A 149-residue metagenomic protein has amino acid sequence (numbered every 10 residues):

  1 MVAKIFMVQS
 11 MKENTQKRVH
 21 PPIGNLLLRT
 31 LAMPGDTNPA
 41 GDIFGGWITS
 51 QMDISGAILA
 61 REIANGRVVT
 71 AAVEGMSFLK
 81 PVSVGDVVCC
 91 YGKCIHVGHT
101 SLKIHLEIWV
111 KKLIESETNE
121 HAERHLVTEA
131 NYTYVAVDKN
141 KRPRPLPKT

Functional and structural regions predicted by a protein language model:
M1-S10: N-terminal amphipathic/basic-hydrophobic helices that include classical n-h-c signal peptides and signal-anchor
K12-A72, V135-T149: Hot-dog-fold acyl-thioester-processing enzymes
Q16-R18, P22, L26-L28, S83-V84 (+1 more regions): HotDog/MaoC-like acyl-thioester-processing domains
V73-P81: Short, charge-patterned binding micro-sites
